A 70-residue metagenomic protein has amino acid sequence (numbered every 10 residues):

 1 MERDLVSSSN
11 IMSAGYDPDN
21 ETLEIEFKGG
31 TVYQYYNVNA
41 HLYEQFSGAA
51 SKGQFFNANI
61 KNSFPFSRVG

Functional and structural regions predicted by a protein language model:
M1-K28, V32-Q34, Y43-G70: A charge-rich, low-complexity, intrinsically flexible signal that marks solvent-exposed coils, linkers, repeats
N39: Flexible, polar/acidic helix-loop-strand segments at domain edges
